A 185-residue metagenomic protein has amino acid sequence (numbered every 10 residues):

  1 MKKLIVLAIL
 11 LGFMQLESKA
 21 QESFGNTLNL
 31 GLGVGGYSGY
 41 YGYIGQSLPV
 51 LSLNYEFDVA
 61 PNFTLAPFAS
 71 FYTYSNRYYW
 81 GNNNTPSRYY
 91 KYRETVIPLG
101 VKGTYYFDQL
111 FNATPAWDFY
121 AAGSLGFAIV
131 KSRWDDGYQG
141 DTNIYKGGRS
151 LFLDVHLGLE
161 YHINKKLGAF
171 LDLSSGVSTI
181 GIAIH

Functional and structural regions predicted by a protein language model:
K3, L16, E22-N26, P61 (+2 more regions): Short coil turns and loop connectors of transmembrane beta-barrels in diderm outer membranes and organellar homologs
L4-M14: Sec-dependent N-terminal signal peptides
K19-V59, T64, Y105-Y106, S175-G176 (+1 more regions): Short glycine/proline- and aromatic-enriched beta-strand/turn motifs that initiate or cap beta-hairpins
F24-N26, G45-L51, R93-L99, W117 (+2 more regions): Residues that define the transmembrane beta-barrel architecture of outer-membrane proteins
L32-V34, L51-F57, V101-Q109, G123-F127 (+3 more regions): Residues on the lipid-exposed face of transmembrane beta-strands in outer-membrane beta-barrel proteins
S38-Y41, N84-Y92, G140-Y145, G168: Extracellular loop and loop/strand-boundary signature of outer-membrane beta-barrel proteins
P49-D135: Gram-negative (and chloroplast) outer-membrane scaffold detector with strong preference for beta-barrel transmembrane
F68-W80, A128, T142-H185: Predominantly the C-terminal beta-signal and adjacent terminal strand-loop region of outer-membrane beta-barrel
